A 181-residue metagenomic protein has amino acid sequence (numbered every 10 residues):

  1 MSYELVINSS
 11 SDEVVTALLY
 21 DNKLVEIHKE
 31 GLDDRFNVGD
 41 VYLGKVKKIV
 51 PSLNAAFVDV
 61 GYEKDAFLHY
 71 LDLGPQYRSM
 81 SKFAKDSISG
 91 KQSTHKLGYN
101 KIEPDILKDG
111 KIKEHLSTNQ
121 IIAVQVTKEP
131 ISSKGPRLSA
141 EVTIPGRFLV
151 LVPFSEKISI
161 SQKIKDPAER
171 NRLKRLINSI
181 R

Functional and structural regions predicted by a protein language model:
M1-R181: Single-stranded RNA-binding surfaces
